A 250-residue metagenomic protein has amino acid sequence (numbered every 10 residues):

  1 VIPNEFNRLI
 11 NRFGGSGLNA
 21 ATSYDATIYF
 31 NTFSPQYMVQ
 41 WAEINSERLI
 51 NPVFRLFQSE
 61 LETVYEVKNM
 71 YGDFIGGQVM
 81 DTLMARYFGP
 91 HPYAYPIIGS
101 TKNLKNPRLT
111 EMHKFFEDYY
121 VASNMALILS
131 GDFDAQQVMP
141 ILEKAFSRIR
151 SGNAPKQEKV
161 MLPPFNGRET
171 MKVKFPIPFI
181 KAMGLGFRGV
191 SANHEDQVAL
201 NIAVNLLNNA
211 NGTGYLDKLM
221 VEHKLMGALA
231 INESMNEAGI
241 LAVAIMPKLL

Functional and structural regions predicted by a protein language model:
V1-I28, Y95-P96, N209-K224, E237: M16/MPP (pitrilysin/insulinase) zinc-metallopeptidase core fold and M16-derived inactive scaffolds
D25-T27, V121-M125, G167-E169, F179-M183 (+2 more regions): Envelope-exposed proteins and targeting segments
Y29, N45, V64, L83 (+7 more regions): Buried hydrophobic packing residues in well-ordered domains
T32-T63, A210-N211, E233-L250: M16/insulysin-pitrilysin zinc metalloprotease superfamily fold
R48, Y71-V121, L142, P176 (+2 more regions): Scaffold signal of the M16-like zinc-metallopeptidase fold and its non-catalytic homologs
N51, A135-Q136, V190-H194, L249-L250: Short beta-strands and strand-coil junctions in structured, solvent-facing domains, enriched
P52-N69, D134, N153-R168, M220-V221 (+1 more regions): Acidic/histidine-enriched alpha-helical segments
I97, A126-S191: An aromatic/glycine/proline-enriched structural segment found at the starts of mature extracellular/organellar domains
